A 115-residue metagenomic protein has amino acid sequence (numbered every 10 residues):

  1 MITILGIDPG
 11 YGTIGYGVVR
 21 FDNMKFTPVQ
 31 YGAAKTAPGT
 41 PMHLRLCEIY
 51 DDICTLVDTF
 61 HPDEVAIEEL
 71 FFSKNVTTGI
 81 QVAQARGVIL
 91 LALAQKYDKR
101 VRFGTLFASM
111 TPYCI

Functional and structural regions predicted by a protein language model:
M1-I115: Phosphate- and other anionic-substrate recognition elements at nucleic-acid/protein interfaces
